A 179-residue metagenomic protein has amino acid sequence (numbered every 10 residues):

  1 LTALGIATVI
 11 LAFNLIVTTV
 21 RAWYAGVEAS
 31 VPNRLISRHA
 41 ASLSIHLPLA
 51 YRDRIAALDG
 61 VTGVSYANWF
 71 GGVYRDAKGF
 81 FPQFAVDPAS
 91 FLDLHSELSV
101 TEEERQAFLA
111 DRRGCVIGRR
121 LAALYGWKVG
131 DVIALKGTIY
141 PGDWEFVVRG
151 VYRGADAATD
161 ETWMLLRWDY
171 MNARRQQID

Functional and structural regions predicted by a protein language model:
L1-A7: N-terminal signal-anchor/signal peptide hydrophobic helix marking the start of the first transmembrane segment
A3, V27, H95, R175: Short, flexible helix/strand-to-coil boundary loops that buttress conserved ligand/catalytic motifs in alpha/beta
A7-F84, A89, E102-D111, A123: Hydrophobic, regular-secondary-structure patches
A29, A41, H46, A50 (+4 more regions): Mechanotransmission and gating elements of multispan inner-membrane complexes involved in transport and envelope
R34-R38, S65, F80-A85, V116 (+3 more regions): Soluble periplasmic/extracytoplasmic beta-strand elements of cell-envelope proteins
R52, E97-E103, W163-R167: Short intrinsically disordered coil segments
F91-I117, A122, K128-K136: Diglycine-centered glycine-rich loop/turn motifs
